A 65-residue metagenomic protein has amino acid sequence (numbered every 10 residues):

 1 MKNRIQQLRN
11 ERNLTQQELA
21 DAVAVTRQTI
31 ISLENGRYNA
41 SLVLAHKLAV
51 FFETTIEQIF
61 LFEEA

Functional and structural regions predicted by a protein language model:
N3-A22: Short basic helix-loop element that most often maps to the first helix and adjoining turn of HTH DNA-binding modules
Q6-L8, L42-V43, I56: Short, Lys/Arg-enriched C-terminal cap helix and immediately downstream tail that follows
Q17, Q28, E57: Residues within helix-turn-helix
V25-Y38: Recognition helix of helix-turn-helix/homeodomain-like DNA-binding domains that insert into the DNA major groove
R37-K47: Short, basic-rich loop-to-helix N-cap that marks the start of a DNA-contacting helix
A45-A49, I59-F60: Hydrophobic micro-packing sites on short alpha-helices
E53-A65: Short C-terminal boundary/hinge segments that cap the last helix of small helical domains
